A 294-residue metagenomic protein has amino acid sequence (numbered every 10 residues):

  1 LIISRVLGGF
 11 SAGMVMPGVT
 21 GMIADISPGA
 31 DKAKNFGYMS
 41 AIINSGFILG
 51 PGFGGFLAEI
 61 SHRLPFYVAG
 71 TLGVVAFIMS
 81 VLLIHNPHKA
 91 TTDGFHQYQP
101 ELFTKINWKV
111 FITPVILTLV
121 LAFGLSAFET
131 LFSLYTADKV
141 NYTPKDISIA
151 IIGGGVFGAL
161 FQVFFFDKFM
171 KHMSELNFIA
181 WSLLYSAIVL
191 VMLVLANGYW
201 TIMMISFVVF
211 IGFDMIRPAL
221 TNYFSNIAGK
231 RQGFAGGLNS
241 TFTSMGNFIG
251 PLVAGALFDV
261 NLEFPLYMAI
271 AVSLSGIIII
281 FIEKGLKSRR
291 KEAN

Functional and structural regions predicted by a protein language model:
S4-S45: Cytoplasmic helix-loop-helix junction between adjacent transmembrane helices in 12-TM secondary transporters
Y38-V81: Helix-loop-helix hairpin linking two adjacent transmembrane segments in secondary transporters
T71-A90, I279-K284: C-terminal membrane-cytosol helix-exit motif in multi-pass small-molecule transporters
H85-V115: Juxtamembrane intracellular "pre-TM" segments in multi-pass secondary transporters
T130-D146: Short amphipathic helix-loop junctions that connect adjacent transmembrane helices in Major Facilitator Superfamily/SLC
F161-S174, F258: Helix-to-loop junctions at the C-terminal end of transmembrane segments in multipass secondary transporters
L176-L220: C-terminal transmembrane helical hairpin of 12-TM major facilitator-type secondary transporters
K230-V260: A late C-terminal transmembrane helix in Major Facilitator Superfamily
